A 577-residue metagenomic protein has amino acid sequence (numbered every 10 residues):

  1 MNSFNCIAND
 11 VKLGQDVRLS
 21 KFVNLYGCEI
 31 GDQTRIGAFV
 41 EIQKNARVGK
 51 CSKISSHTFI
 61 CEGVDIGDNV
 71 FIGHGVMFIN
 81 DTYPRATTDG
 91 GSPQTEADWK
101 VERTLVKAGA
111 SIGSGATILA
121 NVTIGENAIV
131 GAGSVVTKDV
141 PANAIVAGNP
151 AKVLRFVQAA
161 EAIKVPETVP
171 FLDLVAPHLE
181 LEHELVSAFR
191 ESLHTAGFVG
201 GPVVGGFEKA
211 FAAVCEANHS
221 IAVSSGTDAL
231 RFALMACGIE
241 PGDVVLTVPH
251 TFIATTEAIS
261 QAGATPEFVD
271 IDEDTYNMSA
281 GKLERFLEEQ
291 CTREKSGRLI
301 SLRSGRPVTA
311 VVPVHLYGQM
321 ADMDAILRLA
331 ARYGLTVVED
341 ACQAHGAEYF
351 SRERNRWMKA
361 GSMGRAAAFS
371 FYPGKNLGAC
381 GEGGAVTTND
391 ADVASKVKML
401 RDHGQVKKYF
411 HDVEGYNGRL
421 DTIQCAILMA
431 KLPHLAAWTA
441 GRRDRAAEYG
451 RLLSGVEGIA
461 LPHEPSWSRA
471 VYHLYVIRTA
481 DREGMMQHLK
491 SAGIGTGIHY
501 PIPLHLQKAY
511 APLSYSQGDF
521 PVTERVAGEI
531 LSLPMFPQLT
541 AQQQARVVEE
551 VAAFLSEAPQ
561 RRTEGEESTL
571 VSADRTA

Functional and structural regions predicted by a protein language model:
M1-K12, R18-V122, V157-I163: Flexible, glycine/small-residue-enriched loop-and-beta-strand segment within the central core of proteins
N69, N127, I145, E257-I259 (+4 more regions): Hydrophobic/aromatic ligand-binding patch that stacks against planar heteroaromatic rings of cofactors or nucleotides
A147, L154-F156, S370, G384-N389 (+1 more regions): Short beta-strand-to-turn element immediately C-terminal to the catalytic PLP-Schiff-base lysine in fold type I
A162-G197: N-terminal "arm"/small-domain region of PLP-dependent enzymes with the aminotransferase-like
A196-V244, A258-Q261, F268-D270, T292-R303 (+2 more regions): Phosphate-binding glycine-rich loop
P202-K209, V214-N218, K295-R306, A310-P313 (+6 more regions): PLP-dependent aminotransferase class I/II
M235, I239-L316, M320-R332, T336-A341 (+1 more regions): PLP-dependent aminotransferase-like
E339-G378, K408-D412: Conserved active-site segment immediately N-terminal to the catalytic lysine that forms the internal aldimine
